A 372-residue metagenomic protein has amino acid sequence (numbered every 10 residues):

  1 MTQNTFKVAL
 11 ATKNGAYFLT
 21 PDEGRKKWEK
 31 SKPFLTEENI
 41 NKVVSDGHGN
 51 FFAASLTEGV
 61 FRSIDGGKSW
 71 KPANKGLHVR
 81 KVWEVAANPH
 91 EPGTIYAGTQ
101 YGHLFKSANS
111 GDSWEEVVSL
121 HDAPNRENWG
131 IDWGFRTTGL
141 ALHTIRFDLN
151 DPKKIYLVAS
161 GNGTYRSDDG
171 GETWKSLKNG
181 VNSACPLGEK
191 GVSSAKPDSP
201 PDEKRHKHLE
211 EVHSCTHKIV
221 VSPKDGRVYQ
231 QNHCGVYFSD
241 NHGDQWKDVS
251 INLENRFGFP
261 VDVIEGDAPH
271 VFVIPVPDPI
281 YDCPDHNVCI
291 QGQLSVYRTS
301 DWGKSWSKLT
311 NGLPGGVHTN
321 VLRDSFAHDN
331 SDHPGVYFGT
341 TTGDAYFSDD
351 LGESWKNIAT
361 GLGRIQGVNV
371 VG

Functional and structural regions predicted by a protein language model:
M1-G372: Extracellular glycan-interacting surfaces
